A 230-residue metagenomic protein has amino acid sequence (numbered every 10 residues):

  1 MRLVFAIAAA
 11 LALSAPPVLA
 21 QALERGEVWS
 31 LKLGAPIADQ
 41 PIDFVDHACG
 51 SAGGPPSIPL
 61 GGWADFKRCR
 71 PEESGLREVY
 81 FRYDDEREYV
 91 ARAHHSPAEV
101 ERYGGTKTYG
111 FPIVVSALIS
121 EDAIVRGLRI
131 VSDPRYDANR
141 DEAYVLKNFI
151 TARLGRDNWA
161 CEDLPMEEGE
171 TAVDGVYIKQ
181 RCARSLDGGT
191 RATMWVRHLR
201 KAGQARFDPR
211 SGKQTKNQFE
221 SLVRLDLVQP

Functional and structural regions predicted by a protein language model:
M1-V4: Positively charged n-region of N-terminal signal peptides that target proteins for export
A6-A8: Leucine-enriched alpha-helical scaffold segments used for protein-protein interaction
A15-P17: N-terminal signal peptide c-region/cleavage motif recognized by signal peptidases
Q21-R68, E86-V114, E121-P230: Non-cytosolic coordination micro-motifs
K67-D84: Long, compositionally biased
